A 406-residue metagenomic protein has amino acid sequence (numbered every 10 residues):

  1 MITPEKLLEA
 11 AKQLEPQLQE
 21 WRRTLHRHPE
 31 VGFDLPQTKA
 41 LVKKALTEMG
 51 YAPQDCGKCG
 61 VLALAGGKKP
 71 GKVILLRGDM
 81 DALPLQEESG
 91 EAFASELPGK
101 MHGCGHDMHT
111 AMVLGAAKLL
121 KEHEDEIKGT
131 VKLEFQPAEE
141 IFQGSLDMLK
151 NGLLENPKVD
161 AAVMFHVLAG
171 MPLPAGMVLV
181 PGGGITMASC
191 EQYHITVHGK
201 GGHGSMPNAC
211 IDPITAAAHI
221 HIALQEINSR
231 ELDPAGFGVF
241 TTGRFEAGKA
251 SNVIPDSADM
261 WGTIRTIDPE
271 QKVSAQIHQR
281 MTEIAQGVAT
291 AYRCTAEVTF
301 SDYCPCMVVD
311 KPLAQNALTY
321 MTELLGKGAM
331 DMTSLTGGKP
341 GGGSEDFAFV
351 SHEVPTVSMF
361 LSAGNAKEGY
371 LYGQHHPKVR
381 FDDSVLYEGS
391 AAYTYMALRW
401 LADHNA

Functional and structural regions predicted by a protein language model:
I2-H102, D107, A111-K128: Acidic/His- and Gly-rich active-site-bordering loop/insert found across diverse amide/peptide-bond hydrolases
T3, L14-W21, D34-A45, K72 (+17 more regions): General structural feature for long, well-ordered alpha-helical segments within catalytic domains of soluble enzymes
L25, L76, H106, L133 (+7 more regions): Divalent metal-coordination and catalytic microenvironments
E30, D79-D81, A138, L168 (+1 more regions): Active-site beta-loop-alpha junctions enriched in small/polar residues
R77, Q86, Y193-I195, S358-G364: Non-cysteine beta-strand/loop elements that form the S-adenosyl-L-methionine
L83, G90-M101, M108, L120-P255 (+1 more regions): Histidine/acidic-residue-rich, glycine-tolerant segments that coordinate divalent metal ions
A218-A406: Metal-dependent amide/peptide-bond hydrolase catalytic core, centered on the "pita-bread" metallohydrolase fold
